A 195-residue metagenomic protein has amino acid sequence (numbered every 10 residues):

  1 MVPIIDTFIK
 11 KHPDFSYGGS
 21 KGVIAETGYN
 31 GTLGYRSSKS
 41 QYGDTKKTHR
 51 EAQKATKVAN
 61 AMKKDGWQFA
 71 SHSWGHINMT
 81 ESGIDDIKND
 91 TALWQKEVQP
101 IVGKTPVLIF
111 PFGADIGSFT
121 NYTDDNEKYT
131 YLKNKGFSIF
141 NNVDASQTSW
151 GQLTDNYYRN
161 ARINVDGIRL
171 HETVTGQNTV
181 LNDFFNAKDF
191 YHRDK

Functional and structural regions predicted by a protein language model:
M1-G117, S146: Metal-dependent polysaccharide deacetylase catalytic core of the NodB/CE4 family, i.e., the active-site-bearing domain
T80-K195: C-terminal active-site subregion of NodB/CE4 polysaccharide deacetylases
